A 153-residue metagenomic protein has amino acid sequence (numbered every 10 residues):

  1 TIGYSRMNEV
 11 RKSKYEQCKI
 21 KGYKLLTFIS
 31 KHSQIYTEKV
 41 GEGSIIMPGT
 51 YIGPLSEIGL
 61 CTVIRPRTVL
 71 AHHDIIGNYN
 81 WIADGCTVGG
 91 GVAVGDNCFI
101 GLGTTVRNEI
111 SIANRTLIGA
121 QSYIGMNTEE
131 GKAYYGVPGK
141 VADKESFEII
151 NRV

Functional and structural regions predicted by a protein language model:
T1-Q34: Phosphate-bearing ligand-interacting subdomains that bind or position ATP/ADP/UDP/GDP/NAD(P) or nucleotide-linked
V10-S13, T128, K144-E145: Short glycine-/acidic-enriched loop or helix-start segments at secondary-structure transitions that form or flank
F28-A142: Structural signal for interior beta-strand "rungs" in well-ordered beta-sheet cores of soluble enzyme domains
F147-I150: Short, charged, intrinsically disordered terminal tails
